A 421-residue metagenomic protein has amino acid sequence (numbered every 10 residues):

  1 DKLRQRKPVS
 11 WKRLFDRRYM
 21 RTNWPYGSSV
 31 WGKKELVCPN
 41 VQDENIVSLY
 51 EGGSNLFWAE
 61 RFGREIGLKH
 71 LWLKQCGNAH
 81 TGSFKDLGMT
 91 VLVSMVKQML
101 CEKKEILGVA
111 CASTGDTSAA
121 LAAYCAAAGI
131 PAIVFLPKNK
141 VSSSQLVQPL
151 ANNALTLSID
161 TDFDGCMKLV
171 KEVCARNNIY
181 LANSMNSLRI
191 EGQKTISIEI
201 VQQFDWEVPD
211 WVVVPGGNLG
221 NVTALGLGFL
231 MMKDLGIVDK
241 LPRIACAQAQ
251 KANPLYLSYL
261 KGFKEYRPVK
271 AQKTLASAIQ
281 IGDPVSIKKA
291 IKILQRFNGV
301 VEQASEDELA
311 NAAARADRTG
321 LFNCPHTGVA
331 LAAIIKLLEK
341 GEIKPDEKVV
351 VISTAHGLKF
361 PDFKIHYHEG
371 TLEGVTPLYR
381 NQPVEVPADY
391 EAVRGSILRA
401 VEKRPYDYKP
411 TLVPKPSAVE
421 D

Functional and structural regions predicted by a protein language model:
D1-D421: PLP-dependent amino-acid enzyme catalytic core
